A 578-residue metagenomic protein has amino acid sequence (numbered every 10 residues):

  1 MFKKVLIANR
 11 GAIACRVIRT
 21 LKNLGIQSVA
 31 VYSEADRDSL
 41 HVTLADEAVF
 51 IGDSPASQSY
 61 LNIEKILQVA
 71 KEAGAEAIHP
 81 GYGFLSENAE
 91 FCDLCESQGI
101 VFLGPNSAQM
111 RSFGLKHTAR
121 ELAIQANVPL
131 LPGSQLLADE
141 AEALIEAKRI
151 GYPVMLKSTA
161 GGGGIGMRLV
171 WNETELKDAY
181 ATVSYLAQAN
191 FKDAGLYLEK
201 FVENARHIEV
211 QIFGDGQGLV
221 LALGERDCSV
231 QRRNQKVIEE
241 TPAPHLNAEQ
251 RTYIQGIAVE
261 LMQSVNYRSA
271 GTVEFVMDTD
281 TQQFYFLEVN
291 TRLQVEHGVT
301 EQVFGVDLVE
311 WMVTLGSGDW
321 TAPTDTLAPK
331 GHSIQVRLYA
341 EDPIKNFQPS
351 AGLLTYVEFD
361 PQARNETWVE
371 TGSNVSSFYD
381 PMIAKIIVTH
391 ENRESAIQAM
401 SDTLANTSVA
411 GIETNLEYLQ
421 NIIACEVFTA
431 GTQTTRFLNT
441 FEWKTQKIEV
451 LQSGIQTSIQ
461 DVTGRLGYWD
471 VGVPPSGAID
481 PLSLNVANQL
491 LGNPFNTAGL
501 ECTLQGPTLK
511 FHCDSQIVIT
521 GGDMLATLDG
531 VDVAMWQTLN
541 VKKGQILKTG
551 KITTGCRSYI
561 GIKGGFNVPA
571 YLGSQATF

Functional and structural regions predicted by a protein language model:
M1-V273, M277-N290, Q294: N-terminal beta-alpha lobe that positions the nucleotide/phosphoryl donor in ATP/NTP-coupled carboxylate activation
G81, D193-Y197, Y267-V273, W320-A328 (+3 more regions): Flexible, glycine/charged-enriched surface loops at secondary-structure junctions
F84, N88, S112, E140 (+6 more regions): A glycine-rich phosphate-binding loop feature that marks nucleotide/adenosyl-phosphate handling sites
V101, T159-G161, R232-I238, F286-V295 (+5 more regions): Short acidic (Asp/Glu) and glycine-rich catalytic loops that position anionic groups and cofactors
F213-D215, V276-D280, V357, W368-E370 (+1 more regions): Short beta-strand micro-motifs enriched in acidic
V237-A248, G298-E301, S408, G472-V473: Short histidine-centered catalytic/ligand-binding loop motif
A258, G298-E449: Catalytic cores of soluble metabolic enzymes centered on carboxylation/carboxyl-transfer
Q446-F578: Conserved "landmark" site that anchors the functional core of diverse proteins
